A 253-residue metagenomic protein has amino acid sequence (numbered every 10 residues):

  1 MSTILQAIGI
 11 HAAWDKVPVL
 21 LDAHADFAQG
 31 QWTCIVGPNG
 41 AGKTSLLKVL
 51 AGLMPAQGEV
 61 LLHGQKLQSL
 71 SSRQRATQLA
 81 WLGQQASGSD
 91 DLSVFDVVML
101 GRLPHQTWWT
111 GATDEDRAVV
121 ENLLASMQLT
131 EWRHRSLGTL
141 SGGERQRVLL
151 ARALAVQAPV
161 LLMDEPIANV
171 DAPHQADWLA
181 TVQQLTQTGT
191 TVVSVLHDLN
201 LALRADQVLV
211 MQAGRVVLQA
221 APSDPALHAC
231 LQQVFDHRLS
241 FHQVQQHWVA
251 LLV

Functional and structural regions predicted by a protein language model:
A51: Helix-to-loop junction immediately C-terminal to a conserved catalytic motif
G58-K66, R75: Conserved ABC transporter NBD signature motif
M99, D114-W132: Conserved ABC ATPase "signature" region
S136-L140, E144: Conserved ABC ATPase signature
L161-E165: Catalytic Walker B motif of ABC-type/P-loop ATPase nucleotide-binding domains
A205-P222: H-loop (His-switch) and adjacent beta-strand-loop-beta switch element of ABC-type ATPase nucleotide-binding domains
Q232-V253: ABC ATPase nucleotide-binding domains
